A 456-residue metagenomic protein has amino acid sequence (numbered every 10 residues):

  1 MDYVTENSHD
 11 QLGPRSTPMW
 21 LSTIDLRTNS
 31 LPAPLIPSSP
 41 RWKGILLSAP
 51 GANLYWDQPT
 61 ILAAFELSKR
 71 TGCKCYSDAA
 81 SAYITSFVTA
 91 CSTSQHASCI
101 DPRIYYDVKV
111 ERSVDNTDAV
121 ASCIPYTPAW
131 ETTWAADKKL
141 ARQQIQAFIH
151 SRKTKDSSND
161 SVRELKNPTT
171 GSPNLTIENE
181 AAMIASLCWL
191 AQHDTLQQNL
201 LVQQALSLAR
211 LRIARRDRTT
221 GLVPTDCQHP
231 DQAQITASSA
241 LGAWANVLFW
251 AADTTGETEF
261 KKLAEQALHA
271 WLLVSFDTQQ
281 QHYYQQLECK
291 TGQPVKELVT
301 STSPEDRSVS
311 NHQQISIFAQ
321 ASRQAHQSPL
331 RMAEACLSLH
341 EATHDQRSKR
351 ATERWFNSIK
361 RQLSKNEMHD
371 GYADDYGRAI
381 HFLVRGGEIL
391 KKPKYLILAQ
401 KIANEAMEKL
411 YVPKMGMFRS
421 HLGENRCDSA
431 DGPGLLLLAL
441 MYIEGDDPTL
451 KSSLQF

Functional and structural regions predicted by a protein language model:
M1-F456: Glycan-recognition and catalytic cores of secretory/periplasmic carbohydrate-active enzymes
